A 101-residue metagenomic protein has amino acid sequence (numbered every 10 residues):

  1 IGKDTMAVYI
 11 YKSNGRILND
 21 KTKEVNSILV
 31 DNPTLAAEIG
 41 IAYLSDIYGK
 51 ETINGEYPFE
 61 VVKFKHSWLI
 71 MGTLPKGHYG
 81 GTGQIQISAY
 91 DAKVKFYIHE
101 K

Functional and structural regions predicted by a protein language model:
I1-K101: Long, terminal "pre-/pro-" and other extracytoplasmic accessory regions that lie outside the mature folded/catalytic
